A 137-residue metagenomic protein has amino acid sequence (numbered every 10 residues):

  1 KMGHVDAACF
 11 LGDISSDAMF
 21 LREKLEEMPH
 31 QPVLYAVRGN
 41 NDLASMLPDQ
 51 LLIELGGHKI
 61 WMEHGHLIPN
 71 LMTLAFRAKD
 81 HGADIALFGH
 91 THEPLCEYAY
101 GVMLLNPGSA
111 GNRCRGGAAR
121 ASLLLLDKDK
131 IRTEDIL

Functional and structural regions predicted by a protein language model:
K1-L55: Core catalytic region of metal-dependent phosphoesterases/phosphodiesterases, especially metallo-beta-lactamase-like
A7-D13, Y35-N40, W61-H64, I85-H90 (+1 more regions): Active-site neighborhood of phospho(di)ester-bond hydrolases with catalytic His/Asp-centered motifs
S15-M19, N41-L47, L67-M72, L87-Y98 (+1 more regions): Active-site environment of divalent metal-dependent phosphoester hydrolases
L21, I53, M62-H64, A78 (+1 more regions): Generic structural signal for conserved hydrophobic packing positions in ordered secondary structure
Q50-L51, P94, S122: Residue-level detector of beta-strand structural context in well-folded domains
G56, K79-A83, Y98-A99, L105-L137: Binuclear metal-dependent phosphoesterase catalytic core
I60, H64-F88: Mid-chain, well-packed structural core segment of small domains
